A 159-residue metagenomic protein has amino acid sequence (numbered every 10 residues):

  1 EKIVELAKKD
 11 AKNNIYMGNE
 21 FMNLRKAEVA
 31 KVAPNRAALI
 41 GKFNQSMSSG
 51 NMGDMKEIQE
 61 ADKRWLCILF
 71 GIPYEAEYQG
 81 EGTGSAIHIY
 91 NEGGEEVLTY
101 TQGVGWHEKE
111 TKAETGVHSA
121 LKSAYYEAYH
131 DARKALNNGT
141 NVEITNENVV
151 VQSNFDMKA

Functional and structural regions predicted by a protein language model:
E1-A159: Type III/flagellar secretion export determinants
